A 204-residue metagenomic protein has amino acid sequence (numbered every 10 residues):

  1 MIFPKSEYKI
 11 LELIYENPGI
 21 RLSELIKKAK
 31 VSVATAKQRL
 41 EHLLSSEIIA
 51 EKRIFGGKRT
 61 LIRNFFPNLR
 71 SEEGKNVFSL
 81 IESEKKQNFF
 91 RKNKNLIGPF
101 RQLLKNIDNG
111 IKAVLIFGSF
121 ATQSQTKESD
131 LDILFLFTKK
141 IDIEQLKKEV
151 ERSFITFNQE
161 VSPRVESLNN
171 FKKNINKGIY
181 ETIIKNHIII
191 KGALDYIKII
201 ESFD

Functional and structural regions predicted by a protein language model:
M1-G110, T122-E128, T138-D204: Catalytic core of pol beta-like nucleotidyltransferases
K112-F120: Short helix-loop-helix/strand-helix junction enriched in hydrophobic and basic residues
D130-D132: Acidic Asp/Glu-based divalent-cation binding sites
L134-L136: Short hydrophobic/aromatic beta-strand micro-patches that form the beta-sheet surface supporting nucleotide- or nucleic
